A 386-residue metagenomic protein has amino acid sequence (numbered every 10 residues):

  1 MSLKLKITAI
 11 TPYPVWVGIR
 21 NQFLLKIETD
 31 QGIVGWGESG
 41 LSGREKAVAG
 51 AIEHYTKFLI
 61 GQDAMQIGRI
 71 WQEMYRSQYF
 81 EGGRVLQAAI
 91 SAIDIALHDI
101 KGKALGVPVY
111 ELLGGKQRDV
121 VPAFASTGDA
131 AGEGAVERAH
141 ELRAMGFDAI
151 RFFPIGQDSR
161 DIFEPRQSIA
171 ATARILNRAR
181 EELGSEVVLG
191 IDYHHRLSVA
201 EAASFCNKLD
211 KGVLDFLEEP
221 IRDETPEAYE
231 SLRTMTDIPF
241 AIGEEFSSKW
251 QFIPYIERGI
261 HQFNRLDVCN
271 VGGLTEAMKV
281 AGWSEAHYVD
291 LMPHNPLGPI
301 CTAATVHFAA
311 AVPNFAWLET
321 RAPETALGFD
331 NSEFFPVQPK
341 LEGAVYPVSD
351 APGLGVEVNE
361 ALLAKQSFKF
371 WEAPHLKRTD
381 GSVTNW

Functional and structural regions predicted by a protein language model:
S2-I19, D30, I93, P299-W386: Flexible C-terminal active-site loop/helix
I7, G32, Y55, I93 (+8 more regions): Conserved, mostly hydrophobic/aromatic
I27, G50-K57, R69, V213 (+1 more regions): Shared catalytic-loop signature of beta/alpha-barrel
D30-L105, W386: Metal- or metallocofactor-binding catalytic centers and their adjacent structured scaffolds across diverse enzyme
S39, A125-D129, F152-P154, I191-H195 (+6 more regions): A cross-domain feature marking catalytic cores of carbohydrate-active enzymes and several ubiquitous metabolic/repair
D94-A130, G134: Glycine-rich, aromatic-flanked loop segments that form ligand/cofactor-binding clefts across common enzyme folds
V120-T236: Metal-dependent enolase-superfamily TIM-barrel catalytic cores that perform enediolate-based chemistry
